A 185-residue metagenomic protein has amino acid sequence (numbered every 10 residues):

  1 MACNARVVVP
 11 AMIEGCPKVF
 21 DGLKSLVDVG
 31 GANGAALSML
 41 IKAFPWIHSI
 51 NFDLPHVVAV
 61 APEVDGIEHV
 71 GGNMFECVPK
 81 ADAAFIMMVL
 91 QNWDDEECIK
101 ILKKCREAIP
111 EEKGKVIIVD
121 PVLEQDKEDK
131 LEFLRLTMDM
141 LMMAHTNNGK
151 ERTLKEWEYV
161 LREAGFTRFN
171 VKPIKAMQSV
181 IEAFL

Functional and structural regions predicted by a protein language model:
M1-F133, V171, Q178-S179: Conserved adenosyl
V119-A164: C-terminal alpha-helical "lid/dimerization" subdomain adjacent to the S-adenosyl-L-methionine
L161, I174-K175: A short beta-turn/loop motif at secondary-structure boundaries
V180-L185: C-terminal lobe and adjacent flexible extensions of AdoMet/dcAdoMet transferase-like proteins
